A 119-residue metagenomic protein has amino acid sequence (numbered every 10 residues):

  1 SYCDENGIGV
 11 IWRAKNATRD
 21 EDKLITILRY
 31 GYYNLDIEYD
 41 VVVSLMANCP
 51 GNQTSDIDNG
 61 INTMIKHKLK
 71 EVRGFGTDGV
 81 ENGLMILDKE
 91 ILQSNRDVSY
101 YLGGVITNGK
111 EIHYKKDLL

Functional and structural regions predicted by a protein language model:
S1-E38: Conserved N-terminal catalytic core of the sugar/cofactor nucleotidyltransferase
E21-Y30, V41, M46-L119: Conserved core of the sugar-phosphate nucleotidyltransferase
